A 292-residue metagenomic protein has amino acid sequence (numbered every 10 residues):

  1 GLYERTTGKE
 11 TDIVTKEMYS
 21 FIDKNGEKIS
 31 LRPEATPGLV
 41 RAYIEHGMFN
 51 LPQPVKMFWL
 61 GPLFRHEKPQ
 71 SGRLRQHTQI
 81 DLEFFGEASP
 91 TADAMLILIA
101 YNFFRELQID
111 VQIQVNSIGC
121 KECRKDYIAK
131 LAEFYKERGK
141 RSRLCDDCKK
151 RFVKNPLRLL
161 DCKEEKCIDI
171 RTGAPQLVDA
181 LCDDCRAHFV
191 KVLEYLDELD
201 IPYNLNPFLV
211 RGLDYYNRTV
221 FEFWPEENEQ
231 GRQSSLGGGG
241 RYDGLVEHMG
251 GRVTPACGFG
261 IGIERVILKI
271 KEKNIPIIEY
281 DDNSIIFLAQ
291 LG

Functional and structural regions predicted by a protein language model:
G1-G292: TRNA-recognition modules of translation machinery and tRNA-sensing kinases, especially anticodon-binding
